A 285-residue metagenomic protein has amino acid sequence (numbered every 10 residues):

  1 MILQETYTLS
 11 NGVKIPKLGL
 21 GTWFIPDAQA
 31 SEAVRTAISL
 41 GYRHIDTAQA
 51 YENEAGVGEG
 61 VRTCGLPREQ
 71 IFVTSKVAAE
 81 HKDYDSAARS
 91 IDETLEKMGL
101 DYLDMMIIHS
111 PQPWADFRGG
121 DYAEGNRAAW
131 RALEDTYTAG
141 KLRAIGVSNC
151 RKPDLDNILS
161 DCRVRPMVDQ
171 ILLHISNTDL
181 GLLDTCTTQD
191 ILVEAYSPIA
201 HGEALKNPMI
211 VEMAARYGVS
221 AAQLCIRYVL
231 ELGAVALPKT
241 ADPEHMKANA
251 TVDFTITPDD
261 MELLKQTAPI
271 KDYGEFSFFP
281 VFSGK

Functional and structural regions predicted by a protein language model:
M1-I71, A200, G284-K285: N-terminal binding-site loop/beta-alpha segment at the start of enzyme catalytic domains that lines or forms
S10, G58-R68, L95-L100, L159-C162 (+1 more regions): Acidic (Asp/Glu)-rich catalytic clusters
K17-A28, V77-Y84, F117-G119: Active-site mouth loops of central-metabolism enzymes
I25-A37, D83-M98, P153-D156, N177-T178: Short, acidic/polar
Y42, L100-L103, L142, P166: A structural motif
R68-H81, Y102-P111, L173: A short, structured active-site edge motif that brings together acidic residues
A87-I108, D135-A139: CE4/NodB-like, metal-dependent polysaccharide N-deacetylase domain that modifies extracellular/periplasmic N-acetylated
P113-K285: Beta/alpha (TIM)-barrel catalytic core signal, keyed to glycine-rich beta->alpha loops juxtaposed to Asp/Glu that bind
